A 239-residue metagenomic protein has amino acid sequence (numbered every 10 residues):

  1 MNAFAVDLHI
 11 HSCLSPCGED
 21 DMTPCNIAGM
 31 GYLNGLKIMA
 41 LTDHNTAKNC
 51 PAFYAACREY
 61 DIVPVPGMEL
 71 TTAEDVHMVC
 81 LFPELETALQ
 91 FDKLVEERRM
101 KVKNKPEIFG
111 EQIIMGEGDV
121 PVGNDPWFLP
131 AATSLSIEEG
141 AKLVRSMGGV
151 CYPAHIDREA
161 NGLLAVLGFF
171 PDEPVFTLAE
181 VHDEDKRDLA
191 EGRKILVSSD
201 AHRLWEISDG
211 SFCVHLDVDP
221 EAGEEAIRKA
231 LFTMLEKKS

Functional and structural regions predicted by a protein language model:
M1-L8, S12, P16-M30, N34-L36 (+3 more regions): Charged catalytic cores and adjacent phosphate/nucleic-acid-binding surfaces used for phosphate/nucleic-acid chemistry
M39-A40: A short beta-strand/loop micro-motif in the catalytic core of glycosyltransferases that engages the nucleotide-sugar
P83-D125: Active-site gating loops and adjacent loop-to-helix segments of metal-dependent hydrolytic enzymes
E111-M147: Alpha-helix-centered segments that form part of catalytic cores
